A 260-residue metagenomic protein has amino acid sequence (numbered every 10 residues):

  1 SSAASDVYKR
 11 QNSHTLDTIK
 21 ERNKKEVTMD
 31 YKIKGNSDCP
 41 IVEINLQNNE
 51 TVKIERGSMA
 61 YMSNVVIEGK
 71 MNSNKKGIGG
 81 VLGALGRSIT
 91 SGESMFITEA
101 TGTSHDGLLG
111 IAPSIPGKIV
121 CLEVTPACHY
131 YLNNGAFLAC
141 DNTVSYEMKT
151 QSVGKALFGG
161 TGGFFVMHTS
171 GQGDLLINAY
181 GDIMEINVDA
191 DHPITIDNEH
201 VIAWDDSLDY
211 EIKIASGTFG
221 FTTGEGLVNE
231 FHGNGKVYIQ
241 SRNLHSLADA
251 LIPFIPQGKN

Functional and structural regions predicted by a protein language model:
S1-Y8: Short, small-residue-biased leader/transition segments that mark boundaries at the very start of proteins
K9-T18, K24-K25: Short, positively charged and aromatic/hydrophobic N-terminal segments
V27-N260: Composition-driven recognition of glycine/serine/threonine/acidic- and proline-rich low-complexity segments and repeats
